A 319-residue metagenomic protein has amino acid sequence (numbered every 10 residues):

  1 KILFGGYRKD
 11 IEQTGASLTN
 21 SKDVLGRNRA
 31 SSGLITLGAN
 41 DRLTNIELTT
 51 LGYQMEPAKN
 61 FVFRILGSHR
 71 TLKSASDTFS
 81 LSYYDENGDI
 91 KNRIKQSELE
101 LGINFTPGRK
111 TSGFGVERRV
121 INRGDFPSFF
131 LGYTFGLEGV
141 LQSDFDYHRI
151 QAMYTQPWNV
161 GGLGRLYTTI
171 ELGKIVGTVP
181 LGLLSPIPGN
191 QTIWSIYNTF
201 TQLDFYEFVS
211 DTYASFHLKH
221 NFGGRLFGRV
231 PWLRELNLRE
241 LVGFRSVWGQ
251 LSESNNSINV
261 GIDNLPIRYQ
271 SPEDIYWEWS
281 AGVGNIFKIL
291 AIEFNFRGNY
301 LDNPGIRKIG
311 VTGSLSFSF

Functional and structural regions predicted by a protein language model:
K1-F319: Exposed, low-structure sequence patches enriched in small/polar residues
